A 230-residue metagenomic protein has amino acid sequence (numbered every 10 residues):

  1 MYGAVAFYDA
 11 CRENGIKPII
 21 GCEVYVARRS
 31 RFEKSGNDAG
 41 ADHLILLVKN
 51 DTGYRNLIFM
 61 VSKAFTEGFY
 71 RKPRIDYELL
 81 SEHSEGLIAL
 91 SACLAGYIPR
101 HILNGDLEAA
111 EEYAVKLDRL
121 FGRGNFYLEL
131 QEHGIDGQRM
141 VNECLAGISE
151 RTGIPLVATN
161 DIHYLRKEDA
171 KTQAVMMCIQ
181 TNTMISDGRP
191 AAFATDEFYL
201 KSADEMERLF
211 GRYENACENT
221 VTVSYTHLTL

Functional and structural regions predicted by a protein language model:
M1-L230: Phosphodiester-processing cores and adjacent nucleic acid-binding clamps
